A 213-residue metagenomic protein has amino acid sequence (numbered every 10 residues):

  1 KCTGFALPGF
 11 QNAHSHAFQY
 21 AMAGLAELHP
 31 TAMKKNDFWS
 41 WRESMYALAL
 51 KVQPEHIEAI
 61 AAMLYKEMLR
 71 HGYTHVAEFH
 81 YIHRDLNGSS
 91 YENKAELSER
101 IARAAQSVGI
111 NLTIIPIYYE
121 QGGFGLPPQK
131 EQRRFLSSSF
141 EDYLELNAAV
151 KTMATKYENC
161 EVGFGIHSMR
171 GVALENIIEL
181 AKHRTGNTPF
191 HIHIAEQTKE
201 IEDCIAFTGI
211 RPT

Functional and structural regions predicted by a protein language model:
K1-L7: Active-site metal-binding motif and surrounding structural segment of the metallo-beta-lactamase
T3, H14, G72, F79 (+3 more regions): Conserved, mostly hydrophobic/aromatic
P8-Y20, P189-T198: Histidine-centered catalytic micro-motifs
Q11-N12, L50-K51, G165: Short capping/connector residues at structural and topological boundaries
S15, Q19, K35-W41, I210-T213: Alpha-helix initiation and N-capping motif
S15-P30, T113-G123: Short, solvent-exposed beta-strand-terminating loops
G24-N111, E141-Y157: Alpha-helical scaffold segments that flank or form the walls of functional sites
R84-T213: Metal-coordinating catalytic core of metallo-dependent amide/deamination hydrolases
